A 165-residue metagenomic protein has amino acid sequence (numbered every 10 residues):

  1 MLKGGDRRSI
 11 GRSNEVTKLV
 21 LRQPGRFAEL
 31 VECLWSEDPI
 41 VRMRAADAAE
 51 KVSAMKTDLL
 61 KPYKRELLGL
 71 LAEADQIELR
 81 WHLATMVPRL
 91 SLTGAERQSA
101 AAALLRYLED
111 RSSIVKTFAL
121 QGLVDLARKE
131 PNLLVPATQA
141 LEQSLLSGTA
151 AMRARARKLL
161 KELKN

Functional and structural regions predicted by a protein language model:
M1-N165: Alpha-helical scaffold domains
